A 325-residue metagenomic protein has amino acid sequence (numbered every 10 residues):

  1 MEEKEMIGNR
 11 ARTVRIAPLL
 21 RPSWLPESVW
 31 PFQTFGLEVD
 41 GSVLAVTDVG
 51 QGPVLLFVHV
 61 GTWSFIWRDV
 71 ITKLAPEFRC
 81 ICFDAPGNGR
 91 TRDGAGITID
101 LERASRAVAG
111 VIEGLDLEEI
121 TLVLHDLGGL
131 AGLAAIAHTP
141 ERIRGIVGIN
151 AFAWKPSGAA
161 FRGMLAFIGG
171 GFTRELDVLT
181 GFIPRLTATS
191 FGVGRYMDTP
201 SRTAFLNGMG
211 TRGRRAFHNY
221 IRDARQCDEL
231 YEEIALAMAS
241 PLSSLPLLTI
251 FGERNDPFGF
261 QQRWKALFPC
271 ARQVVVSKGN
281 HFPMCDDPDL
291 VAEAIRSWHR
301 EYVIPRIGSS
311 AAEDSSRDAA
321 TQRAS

Functional and structural regions predicted by a protein language model:
M1-F35: An N-terminal hydrophobic leader/cap segment in hydrolases
S28-W30, C82-L124, A292-E293: Active-site loop/oxyanion-hole signature of alpha/beta-hydrolase fold enzymes
S42, D48-R90, V303: Conserved HGGG/HGGXW glycine-rich cap/lid loop of the alpha/beta-hydrolase fold
L124, G128, G132: Gly/Ala-rich beta-loop-alpha elbow adjacent to hydrolase catalytic centers
A137, R144-E175: Flexible "cap/lid" loop of the alpha/beta hydrolase fold
F182-M197, A204-G208, Y220-Q226: Helix-loop "lid/cap" segments that line or gate small-molecule binding pockets
R214-A266, V275: Conserved serine/cysteine hydrolase catalytic core
P269-S325: Catalytic active-site module of serine/aspartate enzymes centered on a nucleophile-bearing elbow/loop
